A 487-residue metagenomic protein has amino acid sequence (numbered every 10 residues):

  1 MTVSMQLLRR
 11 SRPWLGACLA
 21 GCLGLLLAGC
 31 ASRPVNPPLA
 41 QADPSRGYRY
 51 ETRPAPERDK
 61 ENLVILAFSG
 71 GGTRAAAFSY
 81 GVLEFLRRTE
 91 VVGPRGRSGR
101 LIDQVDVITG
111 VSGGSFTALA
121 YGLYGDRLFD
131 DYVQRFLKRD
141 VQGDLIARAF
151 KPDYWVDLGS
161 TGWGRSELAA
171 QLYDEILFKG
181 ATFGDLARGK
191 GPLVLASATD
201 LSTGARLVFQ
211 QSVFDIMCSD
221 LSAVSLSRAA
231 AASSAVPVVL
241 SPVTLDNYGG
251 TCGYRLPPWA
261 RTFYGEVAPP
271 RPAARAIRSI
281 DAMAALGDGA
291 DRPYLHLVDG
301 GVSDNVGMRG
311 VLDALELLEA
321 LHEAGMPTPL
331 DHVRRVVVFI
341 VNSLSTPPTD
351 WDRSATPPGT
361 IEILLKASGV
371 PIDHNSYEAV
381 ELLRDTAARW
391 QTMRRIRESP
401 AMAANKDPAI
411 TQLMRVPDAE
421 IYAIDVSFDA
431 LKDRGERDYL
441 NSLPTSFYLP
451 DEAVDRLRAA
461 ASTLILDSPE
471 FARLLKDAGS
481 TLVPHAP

Functional and structural regions predicted by a protein language model:
T2, L8, G29-P487: Catalytic domains of lipid- and phosphate-ester/thioester hydrolases
T2-L19: Bacterial N-terminal signal peptides that target proteins for export
G16-A28: Bacterial N-terminal signal peptides
